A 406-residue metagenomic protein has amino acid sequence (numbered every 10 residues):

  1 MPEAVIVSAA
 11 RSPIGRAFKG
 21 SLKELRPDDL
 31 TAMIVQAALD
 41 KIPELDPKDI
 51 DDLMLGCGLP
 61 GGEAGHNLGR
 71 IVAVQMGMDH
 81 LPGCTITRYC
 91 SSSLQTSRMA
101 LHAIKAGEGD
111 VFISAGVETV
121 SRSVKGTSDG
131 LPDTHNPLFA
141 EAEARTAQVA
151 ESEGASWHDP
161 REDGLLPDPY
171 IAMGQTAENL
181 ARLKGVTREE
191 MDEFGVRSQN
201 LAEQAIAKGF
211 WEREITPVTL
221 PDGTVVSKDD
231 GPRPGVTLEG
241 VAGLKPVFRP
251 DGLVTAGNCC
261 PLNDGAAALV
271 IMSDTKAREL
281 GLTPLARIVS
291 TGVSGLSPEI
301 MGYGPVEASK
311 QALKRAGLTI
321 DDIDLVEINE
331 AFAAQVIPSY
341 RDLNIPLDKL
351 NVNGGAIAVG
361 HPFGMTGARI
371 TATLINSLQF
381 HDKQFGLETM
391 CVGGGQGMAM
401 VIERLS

Functional and structural regions predicted by a protein language model:
M1-G58, G62-V72, M76, T176-R188 (+4 more regions): Conserved active-site "lid/cap" helical segment
M1-P27, V149-S156, D163, E239-Y303 (+6 more regions): Condensing-enzyme catalytic core mediating Claisen C-C bond formation in acyl metabolism
R11-P13, E24-M33, E44, S152-G154 (+3 more regions): N-terminal extracellular/periplasmic Venus flytrap/periplasmic-binding protein-like
L25, C57-F112, D168-I171, L238-P261 (+3 more regions): Conserved catalytic cysteine-centered active-site region of acyl-thioester-dependent Claisen-condensing enzymes
P47-L55, C84-R88, F112-G116, E190-R197 (+5 more regions): Beta-strand segments within the central parallel beta-sheet cores of soluble alpha/beta enzyme folds
L55, Q175-E178, T216, P221 (+1 more regions): Active-site pocket-lining segment
V111-N179: Flexible glycine-/small-residue-enriched beta->alpha junction loops that bind anionic phosphate/pyrophosphate groups
